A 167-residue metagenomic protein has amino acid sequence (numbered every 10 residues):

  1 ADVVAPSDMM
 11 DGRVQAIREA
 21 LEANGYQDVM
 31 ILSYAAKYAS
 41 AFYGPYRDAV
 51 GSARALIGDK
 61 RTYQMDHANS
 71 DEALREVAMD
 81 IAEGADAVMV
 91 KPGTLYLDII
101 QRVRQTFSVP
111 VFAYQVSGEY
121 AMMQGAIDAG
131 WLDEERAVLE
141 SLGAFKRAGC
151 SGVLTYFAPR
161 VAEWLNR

Functional and structural regions predicted by a protein language model:
A1-R167: Alpha/beta enzyme core
